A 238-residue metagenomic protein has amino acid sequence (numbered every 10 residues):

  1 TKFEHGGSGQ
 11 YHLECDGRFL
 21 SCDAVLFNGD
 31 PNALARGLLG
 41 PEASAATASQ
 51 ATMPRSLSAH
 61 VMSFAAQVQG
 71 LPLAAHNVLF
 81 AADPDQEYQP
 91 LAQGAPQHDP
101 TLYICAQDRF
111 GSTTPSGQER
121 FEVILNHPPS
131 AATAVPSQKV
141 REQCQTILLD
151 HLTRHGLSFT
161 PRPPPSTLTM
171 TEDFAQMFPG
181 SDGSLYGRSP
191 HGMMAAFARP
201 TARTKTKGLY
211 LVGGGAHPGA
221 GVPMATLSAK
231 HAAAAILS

Functional and structural regions predicted by a protein language model:
T1-P115: Mid-domain catalytic core of redox enzymes that form a hydrophobic substrate pocket/lid adjacent to a catalytic redox
L26, F64, V123, L152 (+3 more regions): Hydrophobic, well-ordered secondary-structure elements that form the walls of internal hydrophobic environments
N28, G37, I147, H151-H155 (+1 more regions): Generic, well-ordered alpha-helical scaffold segments in large soluble proteins
G29-L34, A59, K139, Q143-I147 (+2 more regions): Generic recognition of stable, solvent-exposed alpha-helical segments in well-folded globular domains
A59, P129-S137, L211-A216: Glycine- and acidic
Q67-A175: C-terminal segments that line or cap access tunnels to active or ligand-binding sites in enzymes and enzyme-associated
Y103, S158-P218: A glycine-rich dinucleotide-binding beta-alpha-beta segment and adjacent secondary-structure elements that constitute
G214-L237: A conserved FAD-binding loop/helix module that cradles the flavin
